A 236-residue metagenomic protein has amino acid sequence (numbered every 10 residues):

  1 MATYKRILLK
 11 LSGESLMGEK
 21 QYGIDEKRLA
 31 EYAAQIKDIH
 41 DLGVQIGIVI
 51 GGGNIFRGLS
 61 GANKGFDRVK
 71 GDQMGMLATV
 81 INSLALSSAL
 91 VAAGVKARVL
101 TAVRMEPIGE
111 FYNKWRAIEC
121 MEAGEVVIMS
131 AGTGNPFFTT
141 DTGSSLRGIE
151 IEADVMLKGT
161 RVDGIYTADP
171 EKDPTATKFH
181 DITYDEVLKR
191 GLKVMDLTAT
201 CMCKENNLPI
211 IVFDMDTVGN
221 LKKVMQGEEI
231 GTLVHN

Functional and structural regions predicted by a protein language model:
M1-N236: C-terminal catalytic "cap/lid" subdomain
